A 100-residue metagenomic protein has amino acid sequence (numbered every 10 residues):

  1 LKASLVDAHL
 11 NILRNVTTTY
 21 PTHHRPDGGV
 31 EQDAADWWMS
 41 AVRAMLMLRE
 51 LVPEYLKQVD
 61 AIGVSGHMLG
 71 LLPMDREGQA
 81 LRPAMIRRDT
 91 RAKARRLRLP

Functional and structural regions predicted by a protein language model:
L1-P83: N-terminal glycine/serine-rich phosphate-binding loop of ATP-dependent small-molecule kinases, especially carbohydrate
R88-P100: Glycine-rich phosphate-binding loop plus the immediately following alpha-helix
